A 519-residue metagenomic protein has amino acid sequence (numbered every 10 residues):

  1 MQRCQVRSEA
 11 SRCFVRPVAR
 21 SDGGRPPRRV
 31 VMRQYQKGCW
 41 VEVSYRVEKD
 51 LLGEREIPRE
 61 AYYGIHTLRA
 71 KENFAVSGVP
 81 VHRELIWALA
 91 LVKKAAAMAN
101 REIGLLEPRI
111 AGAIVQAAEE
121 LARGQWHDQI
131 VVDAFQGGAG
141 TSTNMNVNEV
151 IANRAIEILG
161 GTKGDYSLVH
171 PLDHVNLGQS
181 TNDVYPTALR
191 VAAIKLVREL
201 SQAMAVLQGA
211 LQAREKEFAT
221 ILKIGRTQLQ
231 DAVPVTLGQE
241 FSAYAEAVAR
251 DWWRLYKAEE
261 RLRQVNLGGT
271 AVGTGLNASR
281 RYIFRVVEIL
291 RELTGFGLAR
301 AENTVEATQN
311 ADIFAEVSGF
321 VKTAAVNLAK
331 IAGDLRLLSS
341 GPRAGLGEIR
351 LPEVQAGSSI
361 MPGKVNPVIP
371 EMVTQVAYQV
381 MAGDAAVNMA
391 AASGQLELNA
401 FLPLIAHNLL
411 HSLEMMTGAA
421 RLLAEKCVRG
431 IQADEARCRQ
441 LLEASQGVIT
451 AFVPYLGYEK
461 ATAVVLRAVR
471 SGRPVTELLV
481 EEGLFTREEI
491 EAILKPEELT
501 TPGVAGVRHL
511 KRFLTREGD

Functional and structural regions predicted by a protein language model:
M1, M32, V41-V43: Initiator methionine at the very start of the polypeptide chain
Q2-Q5, Q34-Q36: Low-complexity, intrinsically disordered or signal/transmembrane-proximal segments
R7, S11-R12, R20, R25-R29 (+1 more regions): Short, low-complexity intrinsically disordered segments enriched in A/P/G/S/L with frequent Arg, especially at protein
C13, D22-G23, E54, N182: Generic N-terminal simple sequence motifs
G38-D519: Conserved, well-structured ligand/cofactor-binding cores
